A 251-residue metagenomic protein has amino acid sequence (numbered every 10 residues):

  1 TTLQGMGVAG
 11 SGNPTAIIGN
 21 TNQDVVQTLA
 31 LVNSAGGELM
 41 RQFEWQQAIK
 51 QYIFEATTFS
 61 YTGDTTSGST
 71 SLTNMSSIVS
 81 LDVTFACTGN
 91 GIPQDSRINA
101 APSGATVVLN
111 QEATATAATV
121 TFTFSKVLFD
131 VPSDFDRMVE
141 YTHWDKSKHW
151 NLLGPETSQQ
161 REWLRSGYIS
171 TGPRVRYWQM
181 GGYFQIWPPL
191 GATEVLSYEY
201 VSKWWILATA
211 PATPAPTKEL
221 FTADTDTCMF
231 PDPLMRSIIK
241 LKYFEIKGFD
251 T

Functional and structural regions predicted by a protein language model:
T1-T62, T66, V79-A86, A105-E112 (+1 more regions): Glycine-enriched, solvent-exposed interface loops adjoining structured elements
S69-S76: Short alpha-helix capping/helix-loop boundary micro-motifs
L72, T84-C87, D95-I98, V107: Extracellular/surface recognition and adhesion modules
A100-P102: A residue-level detector for short acidic-glycine micro-motifs
